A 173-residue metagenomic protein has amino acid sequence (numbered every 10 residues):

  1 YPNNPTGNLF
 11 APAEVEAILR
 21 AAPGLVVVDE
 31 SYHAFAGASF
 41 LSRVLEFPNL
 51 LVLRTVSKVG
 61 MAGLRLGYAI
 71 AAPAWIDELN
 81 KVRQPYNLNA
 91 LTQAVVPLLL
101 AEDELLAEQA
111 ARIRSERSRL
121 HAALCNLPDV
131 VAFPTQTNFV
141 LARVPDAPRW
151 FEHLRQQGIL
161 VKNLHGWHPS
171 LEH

Functional and structural regions predicted by a protein language model:
Y1-N3, V28, F133-T135: Short beta-strands and strand-loop turn motifs
P5-V59: Active-site pre-lysine segment of PLP-dependent enzymes
E14-I18, L120, W150: A general structural detector for well-ordered alpha-helical segments in enzyme core domains, enriched
R20-L25, E46-P48, A101, L127-D129 (+1 more regions): Short glycine/proline-enriched coil/turn segments at helix->beta-strand junctions
S39, A74-W75, D146: Short, well-ordered alpha-helical scaffold segment located in the soluble/lumenal catalytic or ligand-binding core
N49-N126, V130-F133: PLP-dependent aminotransferase class I/II
C125-V131, F139-H173: Conserved C-terminal alpha-helix-loop-beta "cap" of PLP-dependent enzymes that closes/shapes the active-site mouth
